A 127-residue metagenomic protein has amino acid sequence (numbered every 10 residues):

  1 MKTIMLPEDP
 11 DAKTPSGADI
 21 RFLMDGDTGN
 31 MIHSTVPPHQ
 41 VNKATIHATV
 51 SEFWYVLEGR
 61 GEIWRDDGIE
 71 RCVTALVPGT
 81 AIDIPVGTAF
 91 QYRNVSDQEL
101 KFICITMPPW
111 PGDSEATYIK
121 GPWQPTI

Functional and structural regions predicted by a protein language model:
M1-H33, V41-A44, T117-I127: A short, N-terminal "cap"/entry segment at the start of jelly-roll beta-barrel domains of the cupin/DSBH fold
D19-G29, H39-Y55, I69-E70, P78: A short beta-loop-beta micro-motif enriched in histidine and acidic residues
I32-H33, I63-R65, F102: Short hydrophobic/aromatic-rich beta-strand segments that constitute the beta-sheet cores of beta-sandwich/beta-barrel
V41-K43, E62, I82, V86-Y92: Histidine-centered metal-chelating micro-motifs
E62, E70, P111: Flexible, glycine-rich phosphate/dinucleotide-binding loops and adjacent beta-alpha linkers at cofactor/substrate
G68-V86: Short acidic-glycine-tyrosine-enriched beta hairpin
P78, V86-D113: Ligand-binding loop in jelly-roll beta-barrel domains
